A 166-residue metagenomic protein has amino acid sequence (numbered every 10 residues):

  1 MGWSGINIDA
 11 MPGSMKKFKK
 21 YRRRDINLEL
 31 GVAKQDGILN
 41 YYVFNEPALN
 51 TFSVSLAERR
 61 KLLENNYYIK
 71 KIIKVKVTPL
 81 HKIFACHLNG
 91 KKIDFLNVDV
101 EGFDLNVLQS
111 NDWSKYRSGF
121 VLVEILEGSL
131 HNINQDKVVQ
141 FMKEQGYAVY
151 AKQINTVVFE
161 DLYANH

Functional and structural regions predicted by a protein language model:
M1-H166: Phosphate/nucleotide-binding beta-alpha loop and adjacent structural elements of enzyme active sites
